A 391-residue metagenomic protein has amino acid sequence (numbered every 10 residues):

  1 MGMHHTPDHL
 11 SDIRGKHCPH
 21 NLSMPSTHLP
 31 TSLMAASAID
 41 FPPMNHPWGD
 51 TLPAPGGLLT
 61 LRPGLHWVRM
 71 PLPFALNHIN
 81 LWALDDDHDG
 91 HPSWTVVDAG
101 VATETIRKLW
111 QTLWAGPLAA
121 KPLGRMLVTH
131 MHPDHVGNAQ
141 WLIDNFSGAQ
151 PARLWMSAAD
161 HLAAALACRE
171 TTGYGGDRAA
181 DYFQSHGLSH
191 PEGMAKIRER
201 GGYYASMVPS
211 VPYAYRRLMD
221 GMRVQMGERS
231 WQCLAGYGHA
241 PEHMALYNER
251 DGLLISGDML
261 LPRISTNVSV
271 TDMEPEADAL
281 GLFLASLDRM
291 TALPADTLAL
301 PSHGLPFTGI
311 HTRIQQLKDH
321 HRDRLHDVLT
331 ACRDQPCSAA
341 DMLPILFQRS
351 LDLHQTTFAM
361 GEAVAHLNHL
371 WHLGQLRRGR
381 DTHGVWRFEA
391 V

Functional and structural regions predicted by a protein language model:
G2-I13: Extreme N-terminal basic, low-complexity initiation segments that serve as generic localization/processing leaders
S11, S23-S26, S32: Serine residues within intrinsically disordered or low-complexity segments
H28-P47, H326-V391: C-terminal regulatory/interaction regions
P55-K121, L246-S256, P262: Conserved beta-strand hairpin/beta-sheet module of binuclear metal-dependent hydrolase folds, prominently
H91-E104, Y204-Y215, S230-L325: Metallo-beta-lactamase
T105-R107, Q111-V224, G252: Active-site HxH/HxHxD metal-binding segment of metal-dependent hydrolases
T129-H135, H239, H243, H303 (+1 more regions): Histidine-centered divalent metal-coordination motifs
